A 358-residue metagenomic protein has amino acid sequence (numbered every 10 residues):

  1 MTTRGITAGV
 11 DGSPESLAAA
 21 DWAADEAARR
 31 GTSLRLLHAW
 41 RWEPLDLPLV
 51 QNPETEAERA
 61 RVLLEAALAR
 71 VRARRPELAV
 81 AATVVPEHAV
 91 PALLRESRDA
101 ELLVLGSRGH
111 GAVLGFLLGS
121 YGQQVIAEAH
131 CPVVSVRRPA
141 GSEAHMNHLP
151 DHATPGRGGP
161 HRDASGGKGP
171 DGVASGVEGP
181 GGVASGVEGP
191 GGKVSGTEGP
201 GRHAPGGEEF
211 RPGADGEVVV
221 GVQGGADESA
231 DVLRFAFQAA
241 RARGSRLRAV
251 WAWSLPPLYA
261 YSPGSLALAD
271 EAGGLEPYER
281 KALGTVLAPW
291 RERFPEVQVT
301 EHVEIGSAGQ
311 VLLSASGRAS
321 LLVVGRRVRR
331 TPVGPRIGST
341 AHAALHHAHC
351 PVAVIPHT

Functional and structural regions predicted by a protein language model:
M1, E15, R72-L103, H110 (+7 more regions): Structural beta-alpha unit
M1-V50, P155-G166, G172, G196 (+5 more regions): Small/aliphatic-rich secondary-structure junction motif
I6, P14, D21-T32, L36 (+7 more regions): N-terminal membrane-targeting/anchoring modules of bacterial envelope and secretion proteins
P53-V62, L268-E279: A short acidic, glycine-rich active-site loop that binds or catalyzes chemistry on phosphate/adenosine moieties
L103-S107, G111-G158, G199, A204-F210: Hydrophobic alpha-helical segments and helix pairs
L105-Q124, S142-H145, D215, L321-H346: Glycine-rich, Arg-bearing micro-motifs that act as flexible, cationic patches
G274-Y278, T300-S314, R318-T358: Protein-protein interaction modules outside structured cores
